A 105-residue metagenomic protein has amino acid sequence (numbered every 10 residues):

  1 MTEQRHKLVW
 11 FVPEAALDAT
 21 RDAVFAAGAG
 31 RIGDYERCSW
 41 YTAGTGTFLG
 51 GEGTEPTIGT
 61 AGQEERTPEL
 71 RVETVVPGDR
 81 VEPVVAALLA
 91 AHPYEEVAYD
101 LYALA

Functional and structural regions predicted by a protein language model:
M1-A105: Hydrophobic structural segments
